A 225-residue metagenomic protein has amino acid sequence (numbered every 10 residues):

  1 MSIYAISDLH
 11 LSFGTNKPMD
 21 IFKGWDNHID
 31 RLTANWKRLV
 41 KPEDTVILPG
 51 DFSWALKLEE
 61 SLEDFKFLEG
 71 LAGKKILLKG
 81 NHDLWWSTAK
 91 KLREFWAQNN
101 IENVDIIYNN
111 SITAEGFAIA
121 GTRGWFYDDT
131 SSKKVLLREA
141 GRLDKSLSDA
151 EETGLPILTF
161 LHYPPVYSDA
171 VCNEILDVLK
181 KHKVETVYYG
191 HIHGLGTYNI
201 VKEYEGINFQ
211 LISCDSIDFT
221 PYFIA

Functional and structural regions predicted by a protein language model:
S2, T15-A114, N173-K183, I207 (+1 more regions): Core catalytic region of metal-dependent phosphoesterases/phosphodiesterases, especially metallo-beta-lactamase-like
S2-D8: Short, hydrophobic/glycine-enriched beta-strand segments
I3, T45, F117-A118, P156-L158 (+1 more regions): Structural motif
D8, G50-D51, G80-N81, H162 (+1 more regions): Active-site glycine-centered loops adjacent to acidic/histidine catalytic or metal-binding residues that shape
L9-G14, D83, S87-E174, V178: Conserved catalytic scaffold of divalent metal-dependent phosphoesterases
L11, S53-W54, P165, G194: Short active-site segment of divalent metal-dependent hydrolases/proteases that encodes the spacing between
A55, Y127-D128, G196: Short glycine-rich, flexible loops that bind phosphorylated cofactors or substrates
I76, P165-A225: Conserved beta-sheet core of the metallophosphoesterase superfamily
